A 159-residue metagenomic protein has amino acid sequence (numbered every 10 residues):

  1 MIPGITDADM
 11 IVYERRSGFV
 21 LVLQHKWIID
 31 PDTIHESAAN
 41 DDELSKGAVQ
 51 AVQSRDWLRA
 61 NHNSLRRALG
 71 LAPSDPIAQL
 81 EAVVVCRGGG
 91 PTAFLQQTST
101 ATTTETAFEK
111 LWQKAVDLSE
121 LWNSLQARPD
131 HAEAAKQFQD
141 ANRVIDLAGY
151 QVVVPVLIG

Functional and structural regions predicted by a protein language model:
M1-G159: Intrinsically disordered, low-complexity Ser/Thr/Pro/Gly-rich regulatory segments
